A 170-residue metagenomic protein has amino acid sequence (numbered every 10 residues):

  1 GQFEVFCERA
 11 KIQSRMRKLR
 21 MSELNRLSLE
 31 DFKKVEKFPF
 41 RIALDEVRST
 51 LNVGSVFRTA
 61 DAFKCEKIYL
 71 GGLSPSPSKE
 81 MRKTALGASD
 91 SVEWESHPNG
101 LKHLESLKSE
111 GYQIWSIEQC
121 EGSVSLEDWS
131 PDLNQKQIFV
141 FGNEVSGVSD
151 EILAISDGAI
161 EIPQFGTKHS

Functional and structural regions predicted by a protein language model:
G1-S170: Post-transcriptional modification and biogenesis factors for structured RNAs of the translation apparatus
